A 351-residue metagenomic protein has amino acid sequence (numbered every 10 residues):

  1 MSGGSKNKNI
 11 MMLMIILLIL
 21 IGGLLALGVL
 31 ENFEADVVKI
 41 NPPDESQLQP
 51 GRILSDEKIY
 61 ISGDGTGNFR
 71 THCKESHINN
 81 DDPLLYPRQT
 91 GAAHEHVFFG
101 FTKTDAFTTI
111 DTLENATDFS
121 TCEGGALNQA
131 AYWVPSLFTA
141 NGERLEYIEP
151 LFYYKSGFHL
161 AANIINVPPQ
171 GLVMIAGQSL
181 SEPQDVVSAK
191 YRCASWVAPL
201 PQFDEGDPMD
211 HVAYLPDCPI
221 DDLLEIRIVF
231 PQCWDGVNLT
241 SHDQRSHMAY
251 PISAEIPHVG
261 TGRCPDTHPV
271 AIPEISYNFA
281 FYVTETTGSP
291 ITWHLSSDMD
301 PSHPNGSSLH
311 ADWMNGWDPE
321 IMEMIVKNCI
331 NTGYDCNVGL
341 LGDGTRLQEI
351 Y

Functional and structural regions predicted by a protein language model:
M1-G3, V29-F33: Short, aromatic- and cysteine-enriched interfacial helices/patches that mediate contacts at lipid membranes
G3-L17: N-terminal Sec-pathway targeting helices
M11-L13, A26, F98: A generic signature of intrinsically disordered, low-complexity regions enriched in glycine/proline and charged/polar
L18-L30: Hydrophobic alpha-helical membrane-insertion segments, chiefly the h-region of N-terminal signal peptides
F33-A93, V97-I228, D235-Y351: Primary mode marks residue(s) on the alpha4-beta5-alpha5 output face of response regulator receiver
